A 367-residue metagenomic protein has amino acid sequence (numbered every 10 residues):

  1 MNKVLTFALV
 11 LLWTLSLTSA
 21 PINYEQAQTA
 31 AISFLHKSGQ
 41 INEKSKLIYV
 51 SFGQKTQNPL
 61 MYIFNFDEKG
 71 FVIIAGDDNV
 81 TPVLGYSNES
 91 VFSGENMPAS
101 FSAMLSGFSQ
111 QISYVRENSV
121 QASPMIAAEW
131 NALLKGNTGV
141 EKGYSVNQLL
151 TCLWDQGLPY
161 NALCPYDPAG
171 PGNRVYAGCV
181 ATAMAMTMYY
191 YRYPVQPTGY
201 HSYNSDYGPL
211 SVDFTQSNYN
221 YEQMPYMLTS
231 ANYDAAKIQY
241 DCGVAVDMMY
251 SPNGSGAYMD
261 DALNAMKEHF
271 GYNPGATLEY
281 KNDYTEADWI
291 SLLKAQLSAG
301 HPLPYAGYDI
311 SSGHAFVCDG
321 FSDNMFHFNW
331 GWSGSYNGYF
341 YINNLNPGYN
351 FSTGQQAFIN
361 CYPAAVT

Functional and structural regions predicted by a protein language model:
M1-E25, G243-D247, S251-P252, M266: Bacterial Sec-dependent N-terminal signal peptides
A20-G53: Short, non-transmembrane alpha-helical segments in secretory-pathway proteins
S33-S38, D77, T182-P194, E268-H269 (+1 more regions): Structured segments of extracytoplasmic/periplasmic soluble domains in secreted or envelope-associated proteins
I41-P82, S87-N88: Exposed beta-strand-loop-beta-strand "reactive/processing" segments of non-cytosolic proteins
V50-G70, N264, E268-N329: Active-site-adjacent substructure of cysteine-protease-like catalytic cores
A75-D77, T81-S90, N324-I342: Catalytic Cys-His active-site segments of thiol-dependent hydrolases/isopeptidases
V83, S87-S255: Active-site-adjacent structural segments surrounding the nucleophilic cysteine of cysteine proteases and isopeptidases
S106-T138, L153, G271, W330-T367: A recurrent domain-boundary module in secreted/ectodomain proteins
